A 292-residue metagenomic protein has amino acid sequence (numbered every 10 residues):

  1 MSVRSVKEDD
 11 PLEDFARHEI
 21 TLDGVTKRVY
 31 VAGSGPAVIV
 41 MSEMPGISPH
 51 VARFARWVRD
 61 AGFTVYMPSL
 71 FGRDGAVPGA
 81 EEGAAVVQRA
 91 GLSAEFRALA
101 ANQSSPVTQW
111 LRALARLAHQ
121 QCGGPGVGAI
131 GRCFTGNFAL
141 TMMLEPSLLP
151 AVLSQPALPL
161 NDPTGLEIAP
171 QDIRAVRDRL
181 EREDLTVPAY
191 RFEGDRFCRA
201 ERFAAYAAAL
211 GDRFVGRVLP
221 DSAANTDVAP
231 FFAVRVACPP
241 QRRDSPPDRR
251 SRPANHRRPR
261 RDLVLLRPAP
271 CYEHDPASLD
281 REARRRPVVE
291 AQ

Functional and structural regions predicted by a protein language model:
M1-D275, L279: N-terminal cap/leader regions of alpha/beta-hydrolase-fold enzymes, predominantly small-molecule hydrolases
H274-Q292: N-terminal low-complexity segments that are often proline-rich with Ser/Thr-Pro
